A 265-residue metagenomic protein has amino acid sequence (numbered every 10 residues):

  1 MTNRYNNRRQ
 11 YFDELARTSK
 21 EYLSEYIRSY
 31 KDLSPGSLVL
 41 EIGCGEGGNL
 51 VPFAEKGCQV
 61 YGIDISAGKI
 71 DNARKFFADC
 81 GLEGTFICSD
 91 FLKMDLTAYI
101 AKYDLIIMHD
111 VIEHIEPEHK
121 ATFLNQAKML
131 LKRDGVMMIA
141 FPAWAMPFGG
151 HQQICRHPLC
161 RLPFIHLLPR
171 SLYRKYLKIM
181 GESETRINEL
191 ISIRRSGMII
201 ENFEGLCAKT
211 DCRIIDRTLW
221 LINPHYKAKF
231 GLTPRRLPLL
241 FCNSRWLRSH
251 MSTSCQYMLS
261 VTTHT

Functional and structural regions predicted by a protein language model:
M1-A101, L105, H109, A121 (+1 more regions): Conserved N-terminal segment of class I S-adenosyl-L-methionine
Y11, L15, Y61, I65 (+4 more regions): Conserved aromatic-histidine-acidic binding/catalytic patches
S37, D134-G135: Surface-exposed loop/turn positions
P52, F76, M129, G205-L206: Alpha-helical scaffold elements within enzyme catalytic domains, especially in hydrolases
D110-H114: Short catalytic micro-motifs in class I SAM-dependent methyltransferases
E116, L131-K132: Helix-to-beta-strand junctions that scaffold the AdoMet/dcAdoMet cofactor pocket in Class I SAM-dependent enzymes
H119-A127, V136-S260: S-adenosyl-L-methionine-dependent methyltransferase catalytic module, highlighting the catalytic core
T262-T265: Generic C-terminal helix-cap and adjacent flexible tail
